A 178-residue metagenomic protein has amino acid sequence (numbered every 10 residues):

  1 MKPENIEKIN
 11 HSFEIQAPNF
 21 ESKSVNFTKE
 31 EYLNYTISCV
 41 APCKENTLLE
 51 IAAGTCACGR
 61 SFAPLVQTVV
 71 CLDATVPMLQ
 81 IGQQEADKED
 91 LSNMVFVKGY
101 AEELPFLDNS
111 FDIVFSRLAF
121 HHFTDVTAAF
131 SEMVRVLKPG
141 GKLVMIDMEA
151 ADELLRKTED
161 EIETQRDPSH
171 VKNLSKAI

Functional and structural regions predicted by a protein language model:
M1-K44, A57-S61, I81, K88: Conserved class I S-adenosyl-L-methionine
T47, G141-K142: Short glycine-centered segments of the SAM/dcSAM-binding site in methyltransferase folds
L49-E103: Class I SAM-dependent methyltransferase SAM/SAH-binding core
F115: A conserved beta-strand element that flanks and buttresses the S-adenosyl-L-methionine
A119-H122: A short His-aromatic
T127-P139: A short glycine-rich, Lys/Arg-flanked "PGG" loop and its adjoining helix->strand segment in the class I
K142-H170: Conserved class I S-adenosyl-L-methionine
V171-I178: Short alpha-helix
